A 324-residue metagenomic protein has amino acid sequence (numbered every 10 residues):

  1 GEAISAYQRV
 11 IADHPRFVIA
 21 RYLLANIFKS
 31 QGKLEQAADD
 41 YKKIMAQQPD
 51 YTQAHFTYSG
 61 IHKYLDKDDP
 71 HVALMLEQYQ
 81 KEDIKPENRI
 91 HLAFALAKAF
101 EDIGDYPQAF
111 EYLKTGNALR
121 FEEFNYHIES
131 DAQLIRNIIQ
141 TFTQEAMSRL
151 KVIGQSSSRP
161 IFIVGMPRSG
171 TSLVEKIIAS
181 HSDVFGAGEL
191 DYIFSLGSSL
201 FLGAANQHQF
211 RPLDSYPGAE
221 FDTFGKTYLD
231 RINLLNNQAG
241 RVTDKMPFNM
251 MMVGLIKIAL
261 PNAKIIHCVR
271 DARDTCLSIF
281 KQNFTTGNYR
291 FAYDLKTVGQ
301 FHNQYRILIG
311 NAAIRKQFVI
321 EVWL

Functional and structural regions predicted by a protein language model:
G1-L235: Alpha-helical solenoid repeat scaffolds of the TPR/TPR-like class and their adjacent stem/linker regions that mediate
Q31, A187, Y192-P217, L235-L324: PAPS-dependent sulfotransferase catalytic domain
